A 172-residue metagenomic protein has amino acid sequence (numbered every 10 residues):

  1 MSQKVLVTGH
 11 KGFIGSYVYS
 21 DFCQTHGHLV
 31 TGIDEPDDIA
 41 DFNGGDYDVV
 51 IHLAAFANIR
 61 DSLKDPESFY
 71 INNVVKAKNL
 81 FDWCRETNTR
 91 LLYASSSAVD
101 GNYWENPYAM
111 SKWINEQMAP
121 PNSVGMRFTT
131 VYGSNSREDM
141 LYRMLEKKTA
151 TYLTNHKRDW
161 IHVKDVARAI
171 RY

Functional and structural regions predicted by a protein language model:
V5-Q24: N-terminal Rossmann NAD(P)H-binding glycine-rich loop of SDR-like oxidoreductase domains
H28-N43: Adenosine-cofactor binding site in Rossmann-like domains, unifying the SAM/SAH pocket of S-adenosylmethionine-dependent
G45-V49: Short acidic/histidine-rich motifs immediately flanking catalytic phosphotransfer sites in two-component signaling
V50, K64-L91, M118: NAD(P)-cofactor binding segment of oxidoreductase domains
L53-A57, S95-S96: Conserved NAD(P)H cofactor-binding loop of Rossmann-fold oxidoreductase domains
R60-E67, G101-E105, R137: Conserved catalytic-core motifs of eukaryotic protein kinase domains, centered on the activation segment
K78-A109, V124: Conserved Rossmann-fold NAD(P)-dependent oxidoreductase catalytic core, especially the SDR/UDP-sugar
E105-A109, W113, Q117-A167, R171: NAD(P)-dependent short-chain dehydrogenase/reductase
